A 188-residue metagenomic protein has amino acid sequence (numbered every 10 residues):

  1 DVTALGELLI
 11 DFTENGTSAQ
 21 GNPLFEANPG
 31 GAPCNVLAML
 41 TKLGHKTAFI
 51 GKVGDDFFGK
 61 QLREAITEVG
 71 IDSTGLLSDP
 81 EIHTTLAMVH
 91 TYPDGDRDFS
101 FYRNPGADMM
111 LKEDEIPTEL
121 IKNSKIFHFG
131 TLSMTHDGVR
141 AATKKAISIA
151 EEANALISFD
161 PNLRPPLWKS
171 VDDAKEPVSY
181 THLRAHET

Functional and structural regions predicted by a protein language model:
D1-D72, L111: Glycine-rich phosphate/adenosyl-contacting loop at the front of the ribokinase-like
K46-T131: Conserved N-terminal subdomain of the carbohydrate kinase-like
N104, L132, N162-P166: Active-site beta-loop-alpha junctions enriched in small/polar residues
T135-A141, W168-K169: Glycine/threonine-rich flexible loop motifs
A141-K145, V171-V178: Charged helix-capping and loop-helix junction motifs
E152-A155: A short helix->loop->beta-strand "cap" motif at the edges of active sites that frequently abuts
I157-F159: Hydrophobic faces of well-ordered beta-strands that scaffold small-molecule active sites in alpha/beta enzyme cores
H182-T188: Residue-level detector of conserved catalytic or cofactor/ligand-binding positions in enzyme active sites
